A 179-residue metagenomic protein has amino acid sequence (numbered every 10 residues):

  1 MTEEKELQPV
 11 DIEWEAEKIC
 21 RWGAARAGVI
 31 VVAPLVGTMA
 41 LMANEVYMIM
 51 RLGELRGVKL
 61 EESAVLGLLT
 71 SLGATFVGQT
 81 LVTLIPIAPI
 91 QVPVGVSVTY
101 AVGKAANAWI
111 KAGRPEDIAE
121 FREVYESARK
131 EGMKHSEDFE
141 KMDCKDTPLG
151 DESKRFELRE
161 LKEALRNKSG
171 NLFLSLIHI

Functional and structural regions predicted by a protein language model:
T2-I110: Small-residue-enriched, tightly packed secondary-structure blocks
K5, P9, R114, D151-K154: Intrinsic-disorder-associated interaction segments
G67-Q79, I118-M133: Short, mixed-charge aromatic SLiMs
L68, I87-P93, E116-A119, C144-P148: Short alpha-helical linear motifs
I85-P86, F121-F173: Amphipathic, membrane-inserting segments
V98-I110, E116-E131, R159: Amphipathic alpha-helical protein-interaction segments
I177-I179: Conserved small/polar residues in nucleotide/adenosyl-binding loops
